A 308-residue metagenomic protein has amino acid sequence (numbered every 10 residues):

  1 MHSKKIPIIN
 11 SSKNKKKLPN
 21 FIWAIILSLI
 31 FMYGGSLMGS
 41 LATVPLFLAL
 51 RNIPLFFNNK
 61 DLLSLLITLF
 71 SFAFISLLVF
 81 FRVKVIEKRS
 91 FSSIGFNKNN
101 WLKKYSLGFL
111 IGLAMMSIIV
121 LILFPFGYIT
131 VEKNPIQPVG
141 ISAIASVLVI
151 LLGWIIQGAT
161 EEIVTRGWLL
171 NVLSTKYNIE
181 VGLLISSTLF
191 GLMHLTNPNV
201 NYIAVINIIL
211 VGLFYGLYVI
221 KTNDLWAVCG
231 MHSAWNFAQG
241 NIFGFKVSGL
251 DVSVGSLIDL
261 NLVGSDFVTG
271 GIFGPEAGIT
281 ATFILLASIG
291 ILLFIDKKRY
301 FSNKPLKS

Functional and structural regions predicted by a protein language model:
M1-K15: Short, Lys/Arg-rich, polar N-terminal cytosolic tail immediately upstream of the first transmembrane signal-anchor
N10, T160-I185, L217-D224: Membrane-interface helix/loop boundary segments of multi-pass membrane proteins
I25-L37, F70-S71, L107-S117, W226-K246: Hydrophobic alpha-helical membrane-insertion segments
L41, A204-F267: Functionally important transmembrane alpha-helices
V44-L65, R89-T160, L170-T175, P305-S308: Juxtamembrane helix-loop-helix connectors linking adjacent transmembrane helices in multi-pass membrane enzymes
L65-F74, A145-T160, S265-L286: Hydrophobic alpha-helical transmembrane segments
M193-Y202: Membrane-interface helix caps and helix-loop-helix hairpins in membrane proteins
F237-S308: C-terminal membrane module of polytopic membrane proteins
